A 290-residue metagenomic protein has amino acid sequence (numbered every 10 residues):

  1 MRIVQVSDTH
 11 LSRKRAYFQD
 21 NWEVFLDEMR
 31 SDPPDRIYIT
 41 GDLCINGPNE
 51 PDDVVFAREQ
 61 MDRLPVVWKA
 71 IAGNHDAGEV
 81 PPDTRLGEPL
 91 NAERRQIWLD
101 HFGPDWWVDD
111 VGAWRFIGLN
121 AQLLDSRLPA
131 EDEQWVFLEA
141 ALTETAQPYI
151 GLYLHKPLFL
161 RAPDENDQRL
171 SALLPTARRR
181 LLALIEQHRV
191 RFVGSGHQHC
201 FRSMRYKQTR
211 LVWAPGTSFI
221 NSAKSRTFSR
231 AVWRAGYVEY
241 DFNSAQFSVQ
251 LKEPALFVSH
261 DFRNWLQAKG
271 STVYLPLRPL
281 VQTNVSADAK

Functional and structural regions predicted by a protein language model:
M1-F56, Q60, R161: N-terminal active-site segment of His-dependent metallophosphoesterases
M1-R13, A113-L123, G151-Y153, T209-G216 (+1 more regions): Active-site-proximal beta-strand elements of phosphoester/diester hydrolases
D8, G41-D42, G73-N74, H155 (+1 more regions): Active-site glycine-centered loops adjacent to acidic/histidine catalytic or metal-binding residues that shape
L11-R13, D42-G47, N120-A130, E165-L170: Surface-exposed cleft-lining segments at the edges of enzyme active sites
Y17, V80-L86, A162-D167, R205-Q208 (+2 more regions): Short aromatic-enriched loop/helix-cap "lid" or pocket-rim segments at secondary-structure transitions that line
D27-I37, R115-I117, R127-V212, S248 (+1 more regions): His/acidic metal-ligating clusters that form di-metal
N49-T145, P175-Q187, K207-P215, F219 (+2 more regions): Extended active-site neighborhood of metal-dependent phosphoesterases/phosphodiesterases
N221-A223, T227-A235, D241-K290: Acidic, His/Gly-rich catalytic cores of divalent-metal-dependent hydrolytic chemistry
